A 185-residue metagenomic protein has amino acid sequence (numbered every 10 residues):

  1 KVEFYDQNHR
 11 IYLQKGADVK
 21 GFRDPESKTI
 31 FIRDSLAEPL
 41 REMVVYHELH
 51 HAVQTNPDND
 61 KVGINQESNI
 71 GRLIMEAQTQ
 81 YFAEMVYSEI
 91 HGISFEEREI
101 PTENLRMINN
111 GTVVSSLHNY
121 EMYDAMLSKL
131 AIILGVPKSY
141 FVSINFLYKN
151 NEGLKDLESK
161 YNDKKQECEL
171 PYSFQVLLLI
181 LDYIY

Functional and structural regions predicted by a protein language model:
K1-I30, D34-E38: Auxiliary, metal-adjacent structural segments of Zn-dependent hydrolase domains
K15-D18, E67-S68, L178: Low-complexity, repetitive regions of proteins mediating host interaction that are extracellular, surface-exposed
E38, R72-E76, Y120-Y123: Active-site-proximal structural scaffolding
L40-V44, N69: A generic hydrophobic-helix recognition signal that picks specific residues within alpha-helical hydrophobic
E42, T55-I64, Y87-E96, K138-Y140: Short, solvent-exposed secondary-structure capping/transition elements
M43-D60, E76, Q80, E84: Active-site recognition of the HExxH zinc-binding catalytic motif
N65-S115: Post-HExxH zinc-binding segment in Zn-dependent metallohydrolases
L105-Y185: Pan-zinc metallopeptidase signature
